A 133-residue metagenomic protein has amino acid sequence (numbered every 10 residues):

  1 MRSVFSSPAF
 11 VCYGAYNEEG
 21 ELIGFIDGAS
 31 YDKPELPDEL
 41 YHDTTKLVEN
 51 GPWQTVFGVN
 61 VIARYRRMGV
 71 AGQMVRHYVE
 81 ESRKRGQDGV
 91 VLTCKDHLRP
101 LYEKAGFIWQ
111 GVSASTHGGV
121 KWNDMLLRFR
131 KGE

Functional and structural regions predicted by a protein language model:
S3-A9: Short loop/turn motifs at secondary-structure junctions and domain boundaries
F10-G14, F25, G58, V91 (+1 more regions): Short hydrophobic/aromatic beta-strand element in the GNAT-like acyltransferase core that lines or flanks the acyl-donor
E21, F25-N60, R66, T116-W122: Conserved acyl-donor/pantetheine-binding loop and adjacent beta-alpha core of acyl/acetyltransferases and related
Q54, V75, E80-K95: Conserved GNAT acetyl-CoA-binding A-motif
V61, R67-E80: Conserved acetyl-CoA-binding loop-helix of GNAT-fold acetyltransferases
T93, I108-D124: Conserved catalytic-core motifs of GNAT/GCN5-like acyltransferases
D96-P100: Short alpha-helical
Y102-E103, F107: Conserved active-site tyrosine of GNAT-family acetyltransferases
